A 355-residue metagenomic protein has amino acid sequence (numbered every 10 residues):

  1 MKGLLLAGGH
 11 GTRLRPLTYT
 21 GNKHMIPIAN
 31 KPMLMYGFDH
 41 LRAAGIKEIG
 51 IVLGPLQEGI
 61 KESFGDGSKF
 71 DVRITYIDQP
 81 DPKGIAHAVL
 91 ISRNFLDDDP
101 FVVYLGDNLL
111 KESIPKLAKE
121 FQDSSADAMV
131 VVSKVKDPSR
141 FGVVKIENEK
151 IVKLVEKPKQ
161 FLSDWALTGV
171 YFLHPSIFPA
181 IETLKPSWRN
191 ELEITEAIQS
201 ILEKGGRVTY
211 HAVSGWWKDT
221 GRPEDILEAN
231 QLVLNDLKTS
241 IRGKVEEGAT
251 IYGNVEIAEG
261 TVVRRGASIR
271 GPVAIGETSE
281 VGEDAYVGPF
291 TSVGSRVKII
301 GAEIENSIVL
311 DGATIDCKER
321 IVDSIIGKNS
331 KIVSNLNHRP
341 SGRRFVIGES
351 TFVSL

Functional and structural regions predicted by a protein language model:
K2-L5, R13-P16, I26-P27, K31-L105 (+4 more regions): Conserved N-terminal catalytic core of the sugar/cofactor nucleotidyltransferase
G9, D107, K134, R222: Active-site glycine-centered loops adjacent to acidic/histidine catalytic or metal-binding residues that shape
G9, P55, P175-S176, E224: Alpha-helix/helix-capping structural signal
M25, V143-I146, Y210: A structural signal for short hydrophobic beta-strand segments in well-ordered beta-sheet cores
G50-G54, V131-V132, I325: Short internal beta-strands
I77-Q79, V131, H211-V213: Conserved beta-strand termini and adjacent loop/short-helix elements that scaffold enzyme active sites in alpha/beta
L110-W188: Conserved core of the sugar-phosphate nucleotidyltransferase
S176, T183-L355: Left-handed beta-helix
